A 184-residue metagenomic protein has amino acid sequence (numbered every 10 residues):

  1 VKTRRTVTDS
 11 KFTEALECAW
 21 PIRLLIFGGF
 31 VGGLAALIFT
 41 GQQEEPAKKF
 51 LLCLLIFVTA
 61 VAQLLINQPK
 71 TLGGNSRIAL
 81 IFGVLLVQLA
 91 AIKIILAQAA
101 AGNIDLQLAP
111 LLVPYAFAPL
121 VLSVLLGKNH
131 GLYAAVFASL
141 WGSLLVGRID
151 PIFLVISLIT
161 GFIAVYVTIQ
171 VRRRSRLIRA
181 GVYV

Functional and structural regions predicted by a protein language model:
V1-G83, L122: Membrane-embedded alpha-helical signal segments
L34-L37, F57-G102, V113, P119-V184: Short helix-perturbing small/polar motifs within transmembrane alpha-helices
N103-L108: Non-cytosolic membrane-interface motifs at loop->transmembrane helix junctions
